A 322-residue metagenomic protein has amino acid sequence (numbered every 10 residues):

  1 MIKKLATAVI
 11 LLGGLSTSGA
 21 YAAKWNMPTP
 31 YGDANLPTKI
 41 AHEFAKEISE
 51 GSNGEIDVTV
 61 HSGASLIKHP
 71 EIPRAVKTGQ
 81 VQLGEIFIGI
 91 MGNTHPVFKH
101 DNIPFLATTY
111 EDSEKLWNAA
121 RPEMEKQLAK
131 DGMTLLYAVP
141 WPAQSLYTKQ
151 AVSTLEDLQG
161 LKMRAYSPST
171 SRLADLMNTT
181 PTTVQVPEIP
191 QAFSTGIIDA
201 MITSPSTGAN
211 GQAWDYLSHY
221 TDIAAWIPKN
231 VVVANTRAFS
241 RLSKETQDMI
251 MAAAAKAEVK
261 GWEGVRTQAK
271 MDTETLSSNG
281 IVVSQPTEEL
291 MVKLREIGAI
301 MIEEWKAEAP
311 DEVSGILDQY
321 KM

Functional and structural regions predicted by a protein language model:
M1-Y21: Gram-negative bacterial Sec-dependent N-terminal signal peptides
V9, A22-E114, A120-M322: N-terminal secretory/targeting leader peptides
